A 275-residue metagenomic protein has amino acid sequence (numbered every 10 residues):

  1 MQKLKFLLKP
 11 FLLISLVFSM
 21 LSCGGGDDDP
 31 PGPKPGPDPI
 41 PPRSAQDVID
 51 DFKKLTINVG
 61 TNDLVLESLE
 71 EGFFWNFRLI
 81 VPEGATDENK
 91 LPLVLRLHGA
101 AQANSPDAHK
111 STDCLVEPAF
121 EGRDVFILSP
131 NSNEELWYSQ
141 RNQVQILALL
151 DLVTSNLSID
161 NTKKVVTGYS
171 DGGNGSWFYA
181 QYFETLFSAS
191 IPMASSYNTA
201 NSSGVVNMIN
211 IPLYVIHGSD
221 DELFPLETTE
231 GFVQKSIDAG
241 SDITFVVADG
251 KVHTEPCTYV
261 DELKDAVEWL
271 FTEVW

Functional and structural regions predicted by a protein language model:
M1-F11: Bacterial N-terminal signal peptides that target proteins for export
P10-S19: Bacterial N-terminal signal peptides
C23-L91, E230-V233, I243, L263 (+1 more regions): A domain-start/cap signature at the N-terminus of enzymes
G36, Y214-I216, E222-W275: C-terminal catalytic histidine-bearing segment of alpha/beta-hydrolase fold enzymes
E83-N89, W137-D171, E184: Gly/Ser-rich "nucleophile elbow"/oxyanion-hole loop immediately N-terminal to the catalytic nucleophile in hydrolases
L91-L93, L97-L152: Active-site machinery of serine-nucleophile hydrolases
T154-N156, T162-I209: Primarily recognizes the serine-hydrolase "nucleophile elbow" in alpha/beta-hydrolase and SGNH/GDSL folds
